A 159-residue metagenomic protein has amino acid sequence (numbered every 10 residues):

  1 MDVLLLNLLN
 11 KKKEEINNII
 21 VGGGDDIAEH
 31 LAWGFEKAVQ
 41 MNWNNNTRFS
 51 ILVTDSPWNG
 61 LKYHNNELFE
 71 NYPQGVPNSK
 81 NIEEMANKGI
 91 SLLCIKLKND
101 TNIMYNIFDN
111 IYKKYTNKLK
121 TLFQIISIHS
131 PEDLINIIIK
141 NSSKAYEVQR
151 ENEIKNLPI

Functional and structural regions predicted by a protein language model:
M1-I159: Divalent cation-coordinating acidic motifs and surrounding scaffolds that mediate Ca2+/Mg2+/Mn2+/Zn2+-dependent binding
